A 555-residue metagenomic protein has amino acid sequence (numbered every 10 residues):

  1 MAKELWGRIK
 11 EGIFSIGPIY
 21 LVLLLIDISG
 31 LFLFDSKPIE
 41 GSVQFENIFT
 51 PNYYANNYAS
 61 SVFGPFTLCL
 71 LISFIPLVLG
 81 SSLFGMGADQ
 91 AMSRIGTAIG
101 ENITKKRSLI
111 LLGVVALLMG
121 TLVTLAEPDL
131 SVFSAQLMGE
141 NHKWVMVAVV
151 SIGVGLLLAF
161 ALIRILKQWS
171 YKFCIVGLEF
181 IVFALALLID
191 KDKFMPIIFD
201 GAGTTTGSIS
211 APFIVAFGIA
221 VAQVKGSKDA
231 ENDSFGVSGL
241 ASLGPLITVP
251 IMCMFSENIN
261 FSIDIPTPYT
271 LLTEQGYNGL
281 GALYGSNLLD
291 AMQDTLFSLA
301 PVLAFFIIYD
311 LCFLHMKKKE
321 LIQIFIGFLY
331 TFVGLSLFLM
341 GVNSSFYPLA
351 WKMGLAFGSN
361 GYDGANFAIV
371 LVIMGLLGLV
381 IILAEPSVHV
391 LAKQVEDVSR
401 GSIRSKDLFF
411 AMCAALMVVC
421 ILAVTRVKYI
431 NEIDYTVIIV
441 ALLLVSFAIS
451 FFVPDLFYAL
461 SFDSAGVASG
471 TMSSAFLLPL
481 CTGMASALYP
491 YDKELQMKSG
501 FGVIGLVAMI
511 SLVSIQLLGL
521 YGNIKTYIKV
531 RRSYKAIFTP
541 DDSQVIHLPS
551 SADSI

Functional and structural regions predicted by a protein language model:
M1, L21-F34, S82-I99, L130 (+8 more regions): Juxtamembrane interface elements at the cytosolic ends of transmembrane helices in multi-pass membrane proteins
M1-G12, I16, K37-A59, G96-I110 (+7 more regions): Intrinsically disordered, low-complexity non-transmembrane regions of multi-pass membrane transporters
A2-G17, F66-S73, N102-G113, Y171-G177 (+4 more regions): Alpha-helical transmembrane segments and their helix-start/interface "positive-inside/aromatic belt" motifs in integral
L5-E11, K37-I72, T104, M138-V147 (+7 more regions): Interfacial loop-to-helix junctions that mark the boundaries of transmembrane helices in multi-pass membrane
F14-G30, I72-L83, V115-L122, G153-R164 (+10 more regions): Hydrophobic core segments of alpha-helical transmembrane domains in multi-pass membrane transport and ion-translocation
V22, G30-F63, T67-C69, P268-S387: Transmembrane helical segments that form the transport core of multi-pass membrane transport proteins
L33, A161-V176, K191-K193, K225-T273 (+4 more regions): Juxtamembrane and boundary regions of transmembrane helices in multi-pass small-molecule transporters and channels
G100-N102, R107-F183, F367-I449: Helix-loop-helix junctions within the multi-pass membrane cores of secondary transporters/permeases
